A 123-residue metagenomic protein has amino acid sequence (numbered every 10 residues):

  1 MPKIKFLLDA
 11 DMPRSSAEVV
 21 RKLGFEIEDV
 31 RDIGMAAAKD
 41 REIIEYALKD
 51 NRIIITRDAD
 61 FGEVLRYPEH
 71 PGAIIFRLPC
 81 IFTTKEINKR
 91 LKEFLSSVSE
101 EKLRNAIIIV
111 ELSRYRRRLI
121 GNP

Functional and structural regions predicted by a protein language model:
I4, S97-P123: Charged phosphate-binding loop/patch that engages nucleotide di/tri-phosphates or the phosphate backbone of nucleic
I4-I53: N-terminal first-folded block
D29, I75-R77, I109: Structural signal for conserved beta-strand scaffold positions within catalytic alpha/beta enzyme cores
M35-A37, C80-T83, Y115: A short acidic, often aromatic-flanked loop/helix-cap motif at beta-alpha or helix-coil junctions that lines enzyme
A59: Short, ordered loop/turn segments at secondary-structure junctions
G62-L95: Mid-chain, well-packed structural core segment of small domains
